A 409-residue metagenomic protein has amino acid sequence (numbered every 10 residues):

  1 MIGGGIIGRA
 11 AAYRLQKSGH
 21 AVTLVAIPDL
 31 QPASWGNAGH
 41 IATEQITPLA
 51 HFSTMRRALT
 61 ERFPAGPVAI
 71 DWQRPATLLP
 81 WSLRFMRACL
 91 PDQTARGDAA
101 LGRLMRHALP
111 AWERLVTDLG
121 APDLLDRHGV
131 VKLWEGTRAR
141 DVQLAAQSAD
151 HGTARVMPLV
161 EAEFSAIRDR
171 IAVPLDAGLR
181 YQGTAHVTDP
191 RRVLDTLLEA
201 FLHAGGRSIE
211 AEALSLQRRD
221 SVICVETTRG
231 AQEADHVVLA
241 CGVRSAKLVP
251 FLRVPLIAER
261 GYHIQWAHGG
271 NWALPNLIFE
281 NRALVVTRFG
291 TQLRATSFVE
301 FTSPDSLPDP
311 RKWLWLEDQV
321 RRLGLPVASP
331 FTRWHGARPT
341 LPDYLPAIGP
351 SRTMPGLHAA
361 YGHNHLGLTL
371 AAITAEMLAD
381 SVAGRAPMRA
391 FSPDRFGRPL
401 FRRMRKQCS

Functional and structural regions predicted by a protein language model:
G3-R9, I27: Glycine-rich Rossmann-fold phosphate-binding loop(s) that bind the pyrophosphate of adenine dinucleotide cofactors
K17-G36: Glycine-rich FAD pyrophosphate-binding loop
I27, G39-H40, Q45-A88, A231-P355: Active-site substrate-recognition segment that forms the wall of the catalytic cavity or substrate channel
P80-R192, T196-E199: Rossmann-like flavin
H128, L133-R138, M157-I167, A258-R260 (+3 more regions): Flavin (FAD/FMN) cofactor-binding core of flavoprotein oxidoreductases
E161-I167, H186-V187, I209-I223: A conserved short coil-to-beta-strand element within the FAD-binding core of flavoproteins
